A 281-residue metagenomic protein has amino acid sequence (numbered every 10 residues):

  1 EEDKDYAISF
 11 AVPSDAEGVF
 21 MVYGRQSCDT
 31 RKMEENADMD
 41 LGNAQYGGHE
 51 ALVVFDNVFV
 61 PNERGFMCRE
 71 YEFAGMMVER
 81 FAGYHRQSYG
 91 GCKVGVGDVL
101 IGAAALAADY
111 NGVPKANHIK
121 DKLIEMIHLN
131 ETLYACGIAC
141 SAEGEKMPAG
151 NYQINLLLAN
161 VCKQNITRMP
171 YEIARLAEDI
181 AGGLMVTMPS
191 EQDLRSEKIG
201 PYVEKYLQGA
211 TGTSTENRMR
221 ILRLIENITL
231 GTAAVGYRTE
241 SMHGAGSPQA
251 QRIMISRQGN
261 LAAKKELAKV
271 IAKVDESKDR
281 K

Functional and structural regions predicted by a protein language model:
E1-C92, I255-R280: FAD-binding core of flavoproteins
H85, Y89-C92, K115, N151-I154 (+1 more regions): Non-transmembrane, amphipathic alpha-helical segments
S88-K146: Extended amphipathic alpha-helical segments enriched in small hydrophobics
K120-I124, Q153-N160: Short, charged, amphipathic alpha-helical segments
S141, E145-P148, L184-M188: Short, glycine/acidic-rich hinge or "gate" loops at secondary-structure transitions that mediate conformational
K146-G150, R168-Y171: Structured domain cores in non-transmembrane regions
L157-K281: Alpha-helix capping/hinge segments and adjacent helical runs
